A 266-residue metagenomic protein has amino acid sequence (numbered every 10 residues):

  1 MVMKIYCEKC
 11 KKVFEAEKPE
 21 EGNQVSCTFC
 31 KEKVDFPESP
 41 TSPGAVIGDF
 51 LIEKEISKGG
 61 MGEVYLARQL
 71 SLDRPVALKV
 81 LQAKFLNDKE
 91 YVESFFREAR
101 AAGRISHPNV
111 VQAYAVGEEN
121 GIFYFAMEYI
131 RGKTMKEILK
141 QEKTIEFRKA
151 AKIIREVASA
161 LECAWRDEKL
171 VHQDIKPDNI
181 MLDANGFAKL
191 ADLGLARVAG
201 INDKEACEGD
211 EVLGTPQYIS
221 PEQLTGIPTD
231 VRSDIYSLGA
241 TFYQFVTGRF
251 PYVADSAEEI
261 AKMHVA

Functional and structural regions predicted by a protein language model:
E63: Conserved N-lobe ATP-binding subsite of Hanks-type protein kinase domains, especially the beta3 VAIK lysine
Q82-R104: AlphaC helix of the eukaryotic protein kinase fold
L86-K89, A184-P228, D255: Activation segment of protein kinases
V116: Activation-segment/catalytic-loop signature of the eukaryotic protein kinase fold
N120-T134: Conserved short submotifs of the Hanks-type protein kinase catalytic core that shape the nucleotide-binding pocket
M135-I145: AlphaC helix of the protein kinase catalytic domain
I153-I154: Activation segment signature within eukaryotic-like protein kinase domains
